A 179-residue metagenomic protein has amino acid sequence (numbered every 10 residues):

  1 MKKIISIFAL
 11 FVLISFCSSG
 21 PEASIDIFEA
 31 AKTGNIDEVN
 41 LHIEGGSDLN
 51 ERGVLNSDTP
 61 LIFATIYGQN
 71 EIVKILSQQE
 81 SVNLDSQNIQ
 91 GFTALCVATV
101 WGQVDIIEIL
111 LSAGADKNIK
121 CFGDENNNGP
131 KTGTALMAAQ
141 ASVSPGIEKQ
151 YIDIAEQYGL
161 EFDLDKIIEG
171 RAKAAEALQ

Functional and structural regions predicted by a protein language model:
I7-S15: Bacterial N-terminal signal peptides
C17-D26, G133, M137-Q179: Ankyrin-repeat-protein effector appendages
P21-N56, F63: N-terminal segments that cap or nucleate solenoid repeat domains
E29-G34, F63-Q69, V97-Q103, G129-G133 (+1 more regions): Ankyrin repeat A-helix N-terminal signature
E38, E71-I72, D105-I106, I147 (+1 more regions): Conserved ankyrin/ankyrin-like repeat signature
L41-D48, K74-N83, E108-D116, I154-E156 (+1 more regions): Ankyrin repeat domain, specifically the short helix-to-loop turn at the C-terminus of the second helix of each repeat
E51-G53, L84-Q87, K117-C121: Ankyrin repeat boundary signal
N56-S57, G91, D124, T132: Start-of-repeat signature of ankyrin repeats
